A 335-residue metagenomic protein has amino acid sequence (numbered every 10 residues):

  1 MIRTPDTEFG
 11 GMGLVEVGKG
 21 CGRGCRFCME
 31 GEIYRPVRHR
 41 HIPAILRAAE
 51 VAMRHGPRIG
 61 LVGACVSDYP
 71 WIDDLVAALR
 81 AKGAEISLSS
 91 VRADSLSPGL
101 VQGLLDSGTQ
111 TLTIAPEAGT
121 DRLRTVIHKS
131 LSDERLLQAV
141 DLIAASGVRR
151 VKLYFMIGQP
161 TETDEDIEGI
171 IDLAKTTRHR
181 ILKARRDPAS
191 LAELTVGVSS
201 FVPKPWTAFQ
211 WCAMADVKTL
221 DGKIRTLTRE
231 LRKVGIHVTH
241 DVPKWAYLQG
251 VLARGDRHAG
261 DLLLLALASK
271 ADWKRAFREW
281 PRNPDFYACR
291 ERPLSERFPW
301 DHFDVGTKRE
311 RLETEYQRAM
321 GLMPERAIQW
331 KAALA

Functional and structural regions predicted by a protein language model:
M1-L14: N-terminal [4Fe-4S]-dependent radical SAM core
E16-E32, A335: Local cysteine-cluster metal-coordination motifs and their immediate loop/turn environment, predominantly Fe-S cluster
G20-C21, C25, I45, L88 (+3 more regions): Conserved structural-core and active-site-/substrate-pathway-adjacent residues in large, well-folded domains of enzymes
R23, P70, G99-L100, R122-I127 (+5 more regions): Flexible glycine/acidic-rich beta-alpha junction loops that bind and position SAM and/or redox cofactors in anaerobic
F27-A44: Iron-sulfur (Fe-S) cluster-binding segments and ferredoxin-like electron-carrier domains, especially [2Fe-2S]
R47-T195, P203: Conserved SAM/AdoMet-binding glycine-rich loop
M214, T219-V234: C-terminal helicase module of SF1/SF2 nucleic-acid helicases/translocases
T228-A335: Radical SAM enzyme core and accessory elements
